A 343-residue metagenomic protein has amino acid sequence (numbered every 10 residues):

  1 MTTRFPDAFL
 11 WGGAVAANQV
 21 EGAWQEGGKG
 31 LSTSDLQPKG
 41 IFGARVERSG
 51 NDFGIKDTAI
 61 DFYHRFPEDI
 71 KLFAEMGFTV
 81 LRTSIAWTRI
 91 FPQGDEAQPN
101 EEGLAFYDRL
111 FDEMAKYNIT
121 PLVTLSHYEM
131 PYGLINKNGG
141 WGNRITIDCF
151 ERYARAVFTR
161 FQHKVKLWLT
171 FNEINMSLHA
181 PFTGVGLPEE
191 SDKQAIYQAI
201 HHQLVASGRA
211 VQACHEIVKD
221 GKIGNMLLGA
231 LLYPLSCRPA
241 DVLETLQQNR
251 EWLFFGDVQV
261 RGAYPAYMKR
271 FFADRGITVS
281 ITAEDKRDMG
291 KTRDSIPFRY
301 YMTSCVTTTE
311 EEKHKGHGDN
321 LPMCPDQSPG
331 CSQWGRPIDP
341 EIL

Functional and structural regions predicted by a protein language model:
M1-G50, Q93-D95, L104-L343: Active-site region of glycoside hydrolase catalytic domains
A8-L10, Y63, V80: A common structural microfeature
N51-R65, G142-R144: Active-site mouth loops of central-metabolism enzymes
D61-E68, M76, I85, E102-R109 (+1 more regions): Generic alpha-helix structural propensity
R65-A86, T120, K291-I296: Catalytic domains of carbohydrate-active enzymes, especially glycoside hydrolases
T79, T88-I90, Y128-M130: A short acidic, glycine/proline-enriched capping/turn motif at secondary-structure boundaries, especially helix N-cap
I85-P99: Glycine-rich, proline-tolerant flexible connector loops at the mouths of alpha/beta enzymes
